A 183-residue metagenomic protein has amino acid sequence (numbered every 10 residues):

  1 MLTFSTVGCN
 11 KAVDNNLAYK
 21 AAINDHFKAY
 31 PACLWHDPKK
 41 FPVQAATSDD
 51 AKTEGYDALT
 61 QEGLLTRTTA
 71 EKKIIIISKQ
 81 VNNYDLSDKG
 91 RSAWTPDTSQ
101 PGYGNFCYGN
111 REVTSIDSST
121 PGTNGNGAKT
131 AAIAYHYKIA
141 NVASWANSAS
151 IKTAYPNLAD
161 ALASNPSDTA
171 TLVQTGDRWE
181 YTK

Functional and structural regions predicted by a protein language model:
S5-G8: C-terminal motif of bacterial Sec signal peptides marking the signal peptidase cleavage site
N10-N15: Bacterial lipoprotein signal-peptidase II cleavage site
N16-F27: Short, aromatic-enriched amphipathic alpha-helices that serve as compact interaction elements
F27-A58: Post-signal-peptide N-terminal segment of Sec-exported extracytoplasmic proteins
A51-T66, E71: Basic amphipathic alpha-helical segments that dock to polyanions
T66-Y108: Accessory beta->alpha helical hairpin/"wing" motif in late/C-terminal subdomains of nucleic-acid enzymes
S92, T98-K129: Extended amphipathic alpha-helical interaction segments
A132-A146, T153-K183: Short beta-strand edge/turn micro-motifs at domain boundaries
